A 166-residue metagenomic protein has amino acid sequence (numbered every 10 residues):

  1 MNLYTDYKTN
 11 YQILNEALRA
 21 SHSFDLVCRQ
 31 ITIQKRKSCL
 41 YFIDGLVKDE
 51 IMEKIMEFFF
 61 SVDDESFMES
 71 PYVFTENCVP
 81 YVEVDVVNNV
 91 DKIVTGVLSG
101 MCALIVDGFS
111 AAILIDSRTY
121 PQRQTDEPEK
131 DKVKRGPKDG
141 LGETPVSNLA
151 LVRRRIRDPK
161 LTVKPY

Functional and structural regions predicted by a protein language model:
M1-Y166: Membrane-embedded alpha-helical signal segments
